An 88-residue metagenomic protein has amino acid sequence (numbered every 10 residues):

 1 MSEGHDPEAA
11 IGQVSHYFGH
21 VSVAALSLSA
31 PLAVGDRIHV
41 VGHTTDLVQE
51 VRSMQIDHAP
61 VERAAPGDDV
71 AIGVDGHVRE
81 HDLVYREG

Functional and structural regions predicted by a protein language model:
M1-L28, L32-G88: Beta-strand/loop-dominated core regions that host nucleotide or nucleotide-derived cofactor-binding catalytic loops
